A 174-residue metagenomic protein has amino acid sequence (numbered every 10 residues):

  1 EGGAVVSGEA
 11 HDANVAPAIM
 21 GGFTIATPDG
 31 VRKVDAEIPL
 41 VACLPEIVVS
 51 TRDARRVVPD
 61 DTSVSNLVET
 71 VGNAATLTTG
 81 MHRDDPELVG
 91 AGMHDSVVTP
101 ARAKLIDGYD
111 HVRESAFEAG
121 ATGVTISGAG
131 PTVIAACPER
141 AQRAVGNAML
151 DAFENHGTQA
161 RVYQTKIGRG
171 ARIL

Functional and structural regions predicted by a protein language model:
E1-A119, E139-L174: ATP-dependent small-molecule kinase catalytic core of the GHMP/sugar-kinase superfamily and closely related
D12, I126-P131: Short Gly/Ser/Thr- and Asp/Glu-enriched loop/turn motifs at secondary-structure junctions
G123-S127, Q164: Short beta-strand
T132-C137: Short beta-strand->loop micro-motif that forms the acidic, two-metal-ion catalytic signature in nucleotide-processing
